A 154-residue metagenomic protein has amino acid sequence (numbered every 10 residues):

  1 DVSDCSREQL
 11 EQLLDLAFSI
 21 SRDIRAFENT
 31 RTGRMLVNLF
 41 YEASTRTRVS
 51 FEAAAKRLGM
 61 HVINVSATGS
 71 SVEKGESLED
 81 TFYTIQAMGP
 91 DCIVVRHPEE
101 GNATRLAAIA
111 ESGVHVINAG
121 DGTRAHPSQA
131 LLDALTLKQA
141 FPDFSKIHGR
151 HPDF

Functional and structural regions predicted by a protein language model:
D1, N38, N64, V116-N118: Structural signal for conserved beta-strand scaffold positions within catalytic alpha/beta enzyme cores
D1-A53: Positively charged, low-complexity intrinsically disordered leader regions
C5-E8, R31, E42, R46 (+5 more regions): Conserved active-site and cofactor/substrate-binding residues in soluble primary-metabolism enzymes
R22, G59-H61, K138: Charged, amphipathic alpha-helical interaction segments
M35-G89: Active-site cofactor/substrate anionic-group-binding motifs, chiefly glycine- and Lys/Arg-rich phosphate-binding loops
I85, P90, V94-F154: Anion-binding alpha/beta catalytic cores of soluble intermediary-metabolism enzymes, centered on
